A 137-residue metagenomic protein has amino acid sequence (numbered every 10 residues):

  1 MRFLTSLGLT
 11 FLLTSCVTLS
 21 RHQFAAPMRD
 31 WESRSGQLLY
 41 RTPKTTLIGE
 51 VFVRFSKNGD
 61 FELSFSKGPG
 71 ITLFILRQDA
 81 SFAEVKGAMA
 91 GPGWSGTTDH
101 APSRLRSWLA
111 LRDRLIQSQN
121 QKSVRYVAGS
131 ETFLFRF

Functional and structural regions predicted by a protein language model:
M1-T18: Sec-dependent bacterial lipoprotein signal peptides
L13-E32: Bacterial Sec signal peptide processing site at the extreme N-terminus
H22-P27, K44-I48, T97: A broad, low-specificity signal for short, low-complexity segments enriched in glycine/proline and polar/charged
A26-R29, F52-V53, T72-L76, L111-Q117: Short linear motifs in intrinsically disordered
D30-W31, F55-D60, R77-F82, Q119-Q121 (+1 more regions): Short, solvent-exposed coil/turn segments at beta-strand boundaries
E32-L73, R125-Y126, T132: Post-signal-peptide N-terminal segment of Sec-exported extracytoplasmic proteins
D60-A110: An acidic-aromatic
G91-F137: C-terminal low-complexity, charged extensions that often adopt amphipathic alpha-helices
